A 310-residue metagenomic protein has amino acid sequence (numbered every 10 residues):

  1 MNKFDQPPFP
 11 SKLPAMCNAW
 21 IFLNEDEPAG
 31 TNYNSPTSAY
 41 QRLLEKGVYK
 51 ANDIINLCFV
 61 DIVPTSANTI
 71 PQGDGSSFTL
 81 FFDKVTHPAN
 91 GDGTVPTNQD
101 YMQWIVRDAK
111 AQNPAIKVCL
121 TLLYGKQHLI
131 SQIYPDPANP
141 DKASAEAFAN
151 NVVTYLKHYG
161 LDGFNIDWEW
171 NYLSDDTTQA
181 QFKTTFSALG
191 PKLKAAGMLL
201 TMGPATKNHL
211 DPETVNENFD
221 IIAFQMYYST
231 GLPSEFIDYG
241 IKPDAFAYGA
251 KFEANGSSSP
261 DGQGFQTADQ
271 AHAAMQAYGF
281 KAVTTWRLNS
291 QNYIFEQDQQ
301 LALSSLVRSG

Functional and structural regions predicted by a protein language model:
N2-D269, A274-F280, N289-R308: Chitinase-like catalytic core of GlcNAc-active glycosidases
T285-W286: Long amphipathic alpha-helical assembly cores
